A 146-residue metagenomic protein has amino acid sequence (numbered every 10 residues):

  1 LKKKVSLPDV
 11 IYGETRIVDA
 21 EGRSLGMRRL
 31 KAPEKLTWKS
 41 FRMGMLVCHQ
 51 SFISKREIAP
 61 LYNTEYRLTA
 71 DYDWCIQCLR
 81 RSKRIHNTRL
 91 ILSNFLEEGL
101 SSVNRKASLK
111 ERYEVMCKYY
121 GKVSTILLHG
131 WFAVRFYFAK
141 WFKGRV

Functional and structural regions predicted by a protein language model:
L1-L25: Conserved donor NDP-sugar-binding/catalytic core segment of glycosyltransferases
D9-I11, T88-L90, S124-L128: A short coil-to-beta-strand element that immediately follows conserved catalytic motifs
G13, D19, G26-A107, E111: Conserved nucleotide-sugar donor-binding catalytic segment
K55-R56, R112, R135, K140: Basic side chains
C117-V146: Membrane-proximal basic amphipathic "stem/tether" segments
